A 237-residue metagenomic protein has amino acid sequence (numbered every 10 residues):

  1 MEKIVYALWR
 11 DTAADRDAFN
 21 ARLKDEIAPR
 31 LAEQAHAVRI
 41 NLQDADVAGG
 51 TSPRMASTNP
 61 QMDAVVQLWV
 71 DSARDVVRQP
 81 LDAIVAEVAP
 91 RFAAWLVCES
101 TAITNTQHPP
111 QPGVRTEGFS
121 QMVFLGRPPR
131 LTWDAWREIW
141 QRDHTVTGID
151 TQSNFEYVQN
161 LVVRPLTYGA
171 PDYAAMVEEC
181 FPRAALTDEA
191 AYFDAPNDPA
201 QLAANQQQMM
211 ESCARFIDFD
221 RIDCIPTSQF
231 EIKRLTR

Functional and structural regions predicted by a protein language model:
M1-R237: Macromolecular interaction modules
